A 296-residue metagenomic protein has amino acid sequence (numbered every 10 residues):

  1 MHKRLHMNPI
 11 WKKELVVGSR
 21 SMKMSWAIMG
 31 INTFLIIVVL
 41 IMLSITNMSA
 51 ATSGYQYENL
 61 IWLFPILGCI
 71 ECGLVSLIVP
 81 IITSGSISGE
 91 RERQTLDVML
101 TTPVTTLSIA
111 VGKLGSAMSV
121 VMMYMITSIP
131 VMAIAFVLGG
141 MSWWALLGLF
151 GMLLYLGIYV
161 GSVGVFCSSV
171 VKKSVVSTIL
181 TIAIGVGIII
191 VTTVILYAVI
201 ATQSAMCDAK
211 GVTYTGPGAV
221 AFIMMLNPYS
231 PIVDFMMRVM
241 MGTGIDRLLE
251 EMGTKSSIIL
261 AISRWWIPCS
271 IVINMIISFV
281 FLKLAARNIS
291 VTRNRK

Functional and structural regions predicted by a protein language model:
M1-G73, V160-S169, V175-K296: Transmembrane alpha-helical segments and their membrane-interface loop/helix boundaries that make up the transmembrane
M1-M7, R91-M99, V121, F150: Short, charged cytosolic
L63-G89: Long, hydrophobic alpha-helical segments
P65, G73, S116-K172, L180: Secretory targeting signals
G73-L74, I81, D97-L100, T105-S108: Well-ordered mid-protein domain cores that form the structural environment of catalytic cofactors
V79-L100, K113-L114: Transmembrane helix boundary and interhelical loop/hinge segments in multi-pass membrane proteins
T105-A117: Membrane-interface alpha-helices at helix entry/exit sites of multi-pass transporters
